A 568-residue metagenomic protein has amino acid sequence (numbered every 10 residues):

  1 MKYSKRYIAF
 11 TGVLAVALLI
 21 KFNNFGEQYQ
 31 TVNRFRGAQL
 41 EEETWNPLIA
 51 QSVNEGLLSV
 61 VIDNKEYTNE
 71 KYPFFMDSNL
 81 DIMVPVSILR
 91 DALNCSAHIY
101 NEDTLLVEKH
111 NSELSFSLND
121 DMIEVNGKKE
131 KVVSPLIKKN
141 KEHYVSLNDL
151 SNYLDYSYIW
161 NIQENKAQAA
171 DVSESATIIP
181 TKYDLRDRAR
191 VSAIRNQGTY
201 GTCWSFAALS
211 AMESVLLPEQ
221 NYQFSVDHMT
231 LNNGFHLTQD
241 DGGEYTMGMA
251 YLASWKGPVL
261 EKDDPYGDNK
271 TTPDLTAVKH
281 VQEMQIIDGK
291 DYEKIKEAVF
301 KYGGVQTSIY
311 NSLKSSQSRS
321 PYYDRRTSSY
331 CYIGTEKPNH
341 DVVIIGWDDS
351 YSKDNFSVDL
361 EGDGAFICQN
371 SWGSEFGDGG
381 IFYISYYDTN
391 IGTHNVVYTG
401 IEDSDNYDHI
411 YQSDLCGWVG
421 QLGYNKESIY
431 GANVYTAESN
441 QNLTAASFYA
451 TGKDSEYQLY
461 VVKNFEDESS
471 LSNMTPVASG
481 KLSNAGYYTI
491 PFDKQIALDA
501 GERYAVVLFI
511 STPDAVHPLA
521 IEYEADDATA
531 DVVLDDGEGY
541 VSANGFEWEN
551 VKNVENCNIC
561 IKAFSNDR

Functional and structural regions predicted by a protein language model:
Y3-E27: Sec-dependent N-terminal signal peptides of Gram-positive bacterial secreted proteins and lipoproteins
L19-T181: Primary recognition of N-terminal secretory signal peptides and signal-anchoring hydrophobic helices
L89, L150, P476-S479, N558 (+1 more regions): Extracellular/oxidizing-compartment recognition motifs
K141, G303, G486, A500-E502: Surface-exposed loop/turn positions
A170-T444, Y449-G480, H517-E524: Catalytic-core signature of thiol
A446, Y488-T529: Short, well-structured beta-strand segments enriched in hydrophobic/aromatic residues within extracellular or lumenal
S479-G486, L498: Short proline/glycine- and polar residue-rich coil/turn motifs
F509-R568: Short, surface-exposed beta-strand/loop patches at domain edges that form aromatic-rich interfacial subsites
